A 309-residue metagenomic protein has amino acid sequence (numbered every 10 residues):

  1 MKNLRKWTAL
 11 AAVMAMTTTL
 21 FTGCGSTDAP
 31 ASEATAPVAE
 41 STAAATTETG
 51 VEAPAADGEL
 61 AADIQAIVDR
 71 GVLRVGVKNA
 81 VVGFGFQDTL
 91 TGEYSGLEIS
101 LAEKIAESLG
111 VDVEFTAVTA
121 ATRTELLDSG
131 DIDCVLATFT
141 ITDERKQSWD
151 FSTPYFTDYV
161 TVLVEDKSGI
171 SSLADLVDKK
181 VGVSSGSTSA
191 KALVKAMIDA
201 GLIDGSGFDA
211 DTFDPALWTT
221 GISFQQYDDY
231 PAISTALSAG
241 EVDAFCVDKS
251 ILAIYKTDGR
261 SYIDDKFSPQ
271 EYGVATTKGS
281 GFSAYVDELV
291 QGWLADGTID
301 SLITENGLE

Functional and structural regions predicted by a protein language model:
K6, L20-A34: Bacterial lipoprotein signal-peptidase II cleavage site
A45-T138, D296, S301, E305: Extracytoplasmic small-molecule ligand-binding "clamshell" domains of the periplasmic binding protein/Venus flytrap
G50-A62, T188-G221, T257-K266, Q291-E309: Ligand-binding clefts/hinges and TM-proximal coupling segments of bilobed small-molecule sensing domains
V72-G76, A174-A192, I198-D204: Short loop->beta-strand "edge-of-pocket" segments that line small-molecule binding or catalytic clefts across diverse
I99, E103, E107, D112-D175 (+2 more regions): Acidic, polar ligand-binding/catalytic clefts
I99, E114-L126, S168, G207-T235: Short helix-initiation/N-cap motifs at beta->coil->alpha
E125, F139-S148, V194-K195, P231-S268: A ligand-binding cleft/hinge motif common to bilobed small-molecule-binding domains
F156-V164, L217, K249-Q291, E309: Periplasmic-binding protein-like
